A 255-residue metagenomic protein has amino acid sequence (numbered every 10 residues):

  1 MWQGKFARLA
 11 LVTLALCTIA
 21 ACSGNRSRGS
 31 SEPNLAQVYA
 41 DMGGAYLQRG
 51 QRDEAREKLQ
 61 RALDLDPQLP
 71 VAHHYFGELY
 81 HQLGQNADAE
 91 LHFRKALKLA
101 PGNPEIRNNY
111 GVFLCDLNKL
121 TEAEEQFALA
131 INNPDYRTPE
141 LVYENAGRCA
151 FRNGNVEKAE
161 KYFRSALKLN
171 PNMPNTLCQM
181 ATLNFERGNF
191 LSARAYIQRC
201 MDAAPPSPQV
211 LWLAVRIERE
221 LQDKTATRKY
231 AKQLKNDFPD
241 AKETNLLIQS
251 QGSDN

Functional and structural regions predicted by a protein language model:
L16-V38: Bacterial Sec signal peptide processing site at the extreme N-terminus
S27, P33, A204-N255: Terminal, low-structured helical/coil segments at or just beyond the last alpha-helical repeat
S31, L65, L99, N133-D135 (+3 more regions): Structural marker of alpha-solenoid helical repeat scaffolds
D41, Y75, N109, Y143-N145 (+2 more regions): Canonical tetratricopeptide repeat
Q48, Q82-L83, D116-L117, N133 (+4 more regions): Register position in tetratricopeptide repeats
